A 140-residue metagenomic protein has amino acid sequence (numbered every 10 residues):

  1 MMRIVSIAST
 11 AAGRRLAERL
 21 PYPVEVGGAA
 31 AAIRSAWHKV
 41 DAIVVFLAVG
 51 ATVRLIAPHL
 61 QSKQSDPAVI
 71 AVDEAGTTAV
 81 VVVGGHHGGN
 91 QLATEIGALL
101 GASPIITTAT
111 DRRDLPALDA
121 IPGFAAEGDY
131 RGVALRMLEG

Functional and structural regions predicted by a protein language model:
M1-G27: N-terminal basic/disordered segments at the start of proteins
S6-R14, L47-R54, A75-T77, G84-N90 (+1 more regions): Gly/Ser/Thr-rich loops at beta-strand to alpha-helix junctions that form or flank small-molecule/cofactor-binding
P21-S35, G128-L135: A short, well-structured beta->alpha microelement
V24-G28, V44-L47, A71-V72, P104-T108: General beta-strand structural signal in soluble alpha/beta enzymes
A32-V53: Short, structured active-site "lid" loops
L55-S65: Short Gly/Thr/Asp-enriched flexible loops that form oxyanion-binding sites at enzyme active sites
K63-G84, L92-T107: Short, acidic/small-residue loops that bind anionic groups at enzyme active sites
H87-G140: Internal alpha/beta core interface subdomains
